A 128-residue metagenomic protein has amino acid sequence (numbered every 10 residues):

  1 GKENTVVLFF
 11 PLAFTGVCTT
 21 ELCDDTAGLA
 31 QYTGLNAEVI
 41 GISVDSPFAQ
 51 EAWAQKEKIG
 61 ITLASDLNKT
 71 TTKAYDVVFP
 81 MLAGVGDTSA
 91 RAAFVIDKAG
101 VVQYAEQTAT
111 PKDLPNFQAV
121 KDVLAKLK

Functional and structural regions predicted by a protein language model:
G1-K128: Chalcogenol-based redox active-site neighborhoods
